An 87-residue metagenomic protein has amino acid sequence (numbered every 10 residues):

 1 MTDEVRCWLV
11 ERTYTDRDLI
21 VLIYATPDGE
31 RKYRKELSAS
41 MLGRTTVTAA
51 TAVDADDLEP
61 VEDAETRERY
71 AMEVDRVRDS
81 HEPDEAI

Functional and structural regions predicted by a protein language model:
M1-I87: Acidic, polar-rich N-terminal leader regions of halophilic archaeal proteins
